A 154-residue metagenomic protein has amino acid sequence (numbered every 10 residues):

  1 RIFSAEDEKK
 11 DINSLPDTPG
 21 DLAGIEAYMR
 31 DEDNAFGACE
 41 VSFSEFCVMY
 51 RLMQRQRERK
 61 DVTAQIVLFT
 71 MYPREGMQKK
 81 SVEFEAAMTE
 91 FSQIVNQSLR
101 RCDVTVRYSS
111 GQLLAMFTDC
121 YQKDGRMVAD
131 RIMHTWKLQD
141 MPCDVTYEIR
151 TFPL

Functional and structural regions predicted by a protein language model:
R1-Q54: Signal-transducing coiled-coil linker helices
M49, E75, K80-C102: Active-site-proximal alpha-helical element of nucleotidyl cyclase-like catalytic domains and analogous helices
M49-M71, G76-K79: Active-site-proximal structural segments of metal-dependent nucleotidyl cyclase/transferase enzymes
R55-R59, F91-Q122: Conserved helix-loop-beta segment at the catalytic/binding core of cyclic-nucleotide signaling proteins
V62, V82-A86, K123-M127, D144-T146 (+1 more regions): Catalytic cores and conserved motifs of cyclic dinucleotide signaling enzymes
Q65, D103-T118, M141-L154: A short glycine-enriched loop-to-beta-strand structural element that forms part of the catalytic core of nucleotide
G76-A87, A115-R131: Short helix/loop segment flanking the catalytic signature motif in cyclic-nucleotide metabolism enzymes
R126-C143: An amphipathic, aromatic/His-enriched active-site/gating alpha helix that lines ligand/cofactor pockets
